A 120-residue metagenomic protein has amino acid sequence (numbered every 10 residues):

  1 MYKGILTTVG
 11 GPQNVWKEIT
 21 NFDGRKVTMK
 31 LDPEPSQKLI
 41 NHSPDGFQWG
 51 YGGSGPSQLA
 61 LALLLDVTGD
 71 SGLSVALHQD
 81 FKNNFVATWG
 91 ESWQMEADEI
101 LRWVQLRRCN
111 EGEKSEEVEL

Functional and structural regions predicted by a protein language model:
M1, E111-L120: Short intrinsically disordered terminal tails
M1-W16: Long, low-hydrophobicity ectodomains and other hydrophilic envelope-associated domains
Q13-K82: Amphipathic alpha-helical packing elements
V67-E111: Short, compact, well-ordered microdomains
